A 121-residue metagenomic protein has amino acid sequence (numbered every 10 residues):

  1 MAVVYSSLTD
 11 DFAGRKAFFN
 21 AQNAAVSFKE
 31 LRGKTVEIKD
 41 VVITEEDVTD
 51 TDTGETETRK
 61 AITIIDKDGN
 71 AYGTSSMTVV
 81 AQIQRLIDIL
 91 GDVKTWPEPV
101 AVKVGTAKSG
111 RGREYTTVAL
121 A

Functional and structural regions predicted by a protein language model:
M1-G69, A119-A121: OB-fold ssDNA-binding interfaces and closely related basic DNA-contact patches used across DNA replication/repair
L31, Q82-V102: Short nucleic-acid-contacting surface segments enriched for D/E, G, S/T with interspersed K/R
T53-G54, V79, V102-A107: A general, composition-driven signal for non-globular sequence regions
T56-T58, W96, G112: A short, structural micro-pattern
K60-I89: Disulfide-stabilized netrin-like
K103-A121: OB-fold/S1-family single-stranded nucleic acid-binding modules
